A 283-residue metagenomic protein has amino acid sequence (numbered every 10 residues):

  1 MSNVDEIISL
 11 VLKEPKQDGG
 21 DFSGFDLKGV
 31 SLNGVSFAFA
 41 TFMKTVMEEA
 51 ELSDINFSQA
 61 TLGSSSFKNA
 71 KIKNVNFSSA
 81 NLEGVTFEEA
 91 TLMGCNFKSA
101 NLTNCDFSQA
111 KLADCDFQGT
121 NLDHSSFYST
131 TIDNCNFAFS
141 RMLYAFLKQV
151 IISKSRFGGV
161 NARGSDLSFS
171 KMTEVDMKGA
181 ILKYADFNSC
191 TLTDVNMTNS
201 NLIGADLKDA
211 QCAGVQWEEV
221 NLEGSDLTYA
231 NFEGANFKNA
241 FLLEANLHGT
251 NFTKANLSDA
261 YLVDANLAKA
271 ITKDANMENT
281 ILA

Functional and structural regions predicted by a protein language model:
N3-A283: Tandem repeat scaffolds
